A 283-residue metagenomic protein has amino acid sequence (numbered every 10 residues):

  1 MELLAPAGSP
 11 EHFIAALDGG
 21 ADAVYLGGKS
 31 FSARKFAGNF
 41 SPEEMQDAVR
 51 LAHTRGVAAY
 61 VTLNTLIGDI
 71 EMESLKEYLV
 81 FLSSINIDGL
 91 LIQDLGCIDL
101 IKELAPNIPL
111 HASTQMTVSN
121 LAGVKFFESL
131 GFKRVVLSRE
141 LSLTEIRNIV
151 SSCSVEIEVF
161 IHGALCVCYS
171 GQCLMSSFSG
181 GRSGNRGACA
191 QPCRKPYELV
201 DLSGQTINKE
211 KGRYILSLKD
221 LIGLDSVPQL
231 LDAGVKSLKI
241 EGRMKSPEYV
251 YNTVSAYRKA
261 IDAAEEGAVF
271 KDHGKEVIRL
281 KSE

Functional and structural regions predicted by a protein language model:
M1-G19, A23-L26, S30-A33, A48-V49 (+6 more regions): Surface-exposed amphipathic alpha-helical tracts and adjacent flexible/coil segments at the periphery of soluble enzymes
A37-Q46: Aromatic- and glycine-enriched glycan-recognition loops and surfaces that form the carbohydrate-binding subsites
I101: RNase H-like DDE/DDD metal-dependent nuclease/strand-transfer catalytic core used by mobile genetic elements
T117: Beta/alpha (TIM)-barrel catalytic core signal, keyed to glycine-rich beta->alpha loops juxtaposed to Asp/Glu that bind
L121-A122: Conserved nucleotide-cofactor-binding alpha/beta core module
